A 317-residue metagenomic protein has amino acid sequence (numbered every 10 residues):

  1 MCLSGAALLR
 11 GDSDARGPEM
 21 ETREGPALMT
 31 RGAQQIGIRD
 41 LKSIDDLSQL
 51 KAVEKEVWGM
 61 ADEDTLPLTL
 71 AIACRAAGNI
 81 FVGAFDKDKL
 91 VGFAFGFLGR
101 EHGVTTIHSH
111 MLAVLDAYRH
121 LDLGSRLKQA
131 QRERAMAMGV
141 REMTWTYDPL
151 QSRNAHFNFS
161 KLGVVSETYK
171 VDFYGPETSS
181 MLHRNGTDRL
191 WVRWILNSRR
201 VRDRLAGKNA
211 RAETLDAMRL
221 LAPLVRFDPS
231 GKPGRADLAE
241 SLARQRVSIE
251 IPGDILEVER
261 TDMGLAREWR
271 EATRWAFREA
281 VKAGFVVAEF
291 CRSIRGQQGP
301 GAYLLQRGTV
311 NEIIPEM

Functional and structural regions predicted by a protein language model:
C2-R31, S43, M138, F157 (+1 more regions): Intrinsically disordered, low-complexity, positively biased terminal segments
I38-D116, C291-S293: A conserved beta-strand-loop-helix scaffold within acyl/acetyltransferase catalytic domains
T106, E142, R246-S248: Structural preference for beta-strand elements that scaffold enzyme active sites
H110, T146, R193: A cross-family glycoside hydrolase active-site/sugar-binding cleft signature
M111-H120, R134, P149: A short, internal acetyl-CoA/4′-phosphopantetheine-binding micro-motif in the GNAT/acyltransferase core
H120-A135, N154, W269-A272: Conserved acetyl-CoA-binding loop-helix of GNAT-fold acetyltransferases
A135-D148: Conserved GNAT acetyl-CoA-binding A-motif
L162-G163: Active-site-proximal glycine-rich helix-loop-beta segment
